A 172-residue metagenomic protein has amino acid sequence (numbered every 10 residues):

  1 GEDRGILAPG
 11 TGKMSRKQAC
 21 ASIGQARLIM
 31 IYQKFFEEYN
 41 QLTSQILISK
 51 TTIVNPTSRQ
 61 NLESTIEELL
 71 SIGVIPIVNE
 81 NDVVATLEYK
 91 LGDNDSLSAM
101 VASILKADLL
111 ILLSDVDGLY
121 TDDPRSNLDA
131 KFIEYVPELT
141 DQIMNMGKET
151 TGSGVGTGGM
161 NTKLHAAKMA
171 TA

Functional and structural regions predicted by a protein language model:
G1-T171: Nucleotide/pyrophosphate-binding catalytic subdomain
